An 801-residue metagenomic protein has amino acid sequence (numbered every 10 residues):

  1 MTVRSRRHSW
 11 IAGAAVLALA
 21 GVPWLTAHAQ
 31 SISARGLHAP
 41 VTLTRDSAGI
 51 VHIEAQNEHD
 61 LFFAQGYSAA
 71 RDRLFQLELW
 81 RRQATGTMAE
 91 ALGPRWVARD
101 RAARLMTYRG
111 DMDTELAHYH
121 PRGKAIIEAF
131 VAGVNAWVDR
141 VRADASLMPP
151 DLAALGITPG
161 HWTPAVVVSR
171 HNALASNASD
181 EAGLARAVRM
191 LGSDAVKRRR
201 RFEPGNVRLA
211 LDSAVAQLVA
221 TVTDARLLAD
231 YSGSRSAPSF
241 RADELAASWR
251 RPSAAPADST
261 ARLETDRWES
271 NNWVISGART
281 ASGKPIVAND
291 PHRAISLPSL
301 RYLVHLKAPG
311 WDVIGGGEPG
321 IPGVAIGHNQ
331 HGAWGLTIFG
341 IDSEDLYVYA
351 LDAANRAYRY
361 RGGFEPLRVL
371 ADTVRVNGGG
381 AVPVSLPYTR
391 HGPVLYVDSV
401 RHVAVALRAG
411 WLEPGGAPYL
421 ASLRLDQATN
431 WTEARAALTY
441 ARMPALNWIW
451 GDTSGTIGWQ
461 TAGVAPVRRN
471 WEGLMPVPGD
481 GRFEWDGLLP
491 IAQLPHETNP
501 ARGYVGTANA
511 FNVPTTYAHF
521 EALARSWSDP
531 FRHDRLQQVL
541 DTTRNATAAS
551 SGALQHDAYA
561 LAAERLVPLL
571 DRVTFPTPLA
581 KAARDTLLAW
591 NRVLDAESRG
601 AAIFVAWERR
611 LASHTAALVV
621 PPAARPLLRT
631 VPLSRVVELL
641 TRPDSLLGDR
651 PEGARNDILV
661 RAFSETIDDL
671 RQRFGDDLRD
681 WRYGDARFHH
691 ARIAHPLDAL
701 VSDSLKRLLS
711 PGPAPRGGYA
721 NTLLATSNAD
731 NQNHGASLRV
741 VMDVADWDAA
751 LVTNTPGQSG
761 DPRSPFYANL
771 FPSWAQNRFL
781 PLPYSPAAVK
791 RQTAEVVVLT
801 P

Functional and structural regions predicted by a protein language model:
M1-R7: N-terminal secretory signal peptides that target proteins for export/translocation
A12-P23: Bacterial N-terminal signal peptides
S31-I286, P291, L297, L618 (+1 more regions): Substrate-recognition/specificity elements adjacent to catalytic centers across diverse enzyme folds
M106-G110, R122, V131-A132, P418-W448 (+2 more regions): Proteins synthesized as precursors that undergo proteolytic processing into mature forms
R267, A308-P319, G323, G327-G332 (+1 more regions): Glycine- and hydrophobic-rich flexible loops that cap the catalytic core of alpha/beta enzyme folds
V403, M443-T543, V593-L594, L611-S613 (+1 more regions): Hydrophobic alpha-helical segments
A522-P576, A580, E665-P801: Terminal end segments
